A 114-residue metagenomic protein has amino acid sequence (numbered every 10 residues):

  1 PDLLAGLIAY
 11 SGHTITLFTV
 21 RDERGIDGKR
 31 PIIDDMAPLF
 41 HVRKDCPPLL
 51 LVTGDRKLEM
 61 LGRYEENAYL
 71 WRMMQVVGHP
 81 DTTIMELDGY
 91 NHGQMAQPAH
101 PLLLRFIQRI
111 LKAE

Functional and structural regions predicted by a protein language model:
P1, L39-R43, L111-E114: Surface-exposed acidic, glycine-flexible loop patches that form ligand/cofactor-binding and adhesion interfaces
P1-D34, P38: Primarily recognizes the serine-hydrolase "nucleophile elbow" in alpha/beta-hydrolase and SGNH/GDSL folds
D2-A5, R43-L49, V77-D81: Short, proline-enriched alpha-helix->beta-strand connector loops that line the catalytic pocket of alpha/beta-hydrolase
T16, L58-E59: Short glycine-rich, flexible loops that bind phosphorylated cofactors or substrates
F18, D22, K44, M95-A99: Active-site-proximal flexible loops/turns
V20, I26, V42, V52 (+1 more regions): Extended aliphatic helical segments
L50-L58, Y64-E114: C-terminal catalytic histidine-bearing segment of alpha/beta-hydrolase fold enzymes
